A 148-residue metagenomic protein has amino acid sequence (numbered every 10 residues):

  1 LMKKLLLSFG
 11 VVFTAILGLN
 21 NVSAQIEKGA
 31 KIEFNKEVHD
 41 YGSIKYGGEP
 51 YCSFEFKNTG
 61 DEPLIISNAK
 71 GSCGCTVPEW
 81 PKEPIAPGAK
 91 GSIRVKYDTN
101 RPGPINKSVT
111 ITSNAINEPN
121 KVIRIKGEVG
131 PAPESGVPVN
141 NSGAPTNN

Functional and structural regions predicted by a protein language model:
L1-K28: Bacterial Sec-dependent N-terminal signal peptides
V22-G48, I116-N148: Long, low-complexity ectodomains and other extracytoplasmic segments of secretory-pathway proteins
E37, Y46-S53, N100-S108: Short, solvent-exposed loop/turn segments enriched in Ser/Thr/Gly
G42, W80-I85, K96-Y97: Beta-strand-rich interaction surfaces with strong enrichment in secreted/lumenal proteins
F56-G60: Asparagine-centered strand-capping/turn motif at beta-strand->loop junctions
D61-A89: Surface-exposed binding patches on compact interaction domains or structured appendages
A89-V95: Short strand-edge motifs at loop-to-beta-strand transitions and within beta-strands of extracellular beta-rich domains
D98, T112-I116: Beta-strand-rich extracellular modules
